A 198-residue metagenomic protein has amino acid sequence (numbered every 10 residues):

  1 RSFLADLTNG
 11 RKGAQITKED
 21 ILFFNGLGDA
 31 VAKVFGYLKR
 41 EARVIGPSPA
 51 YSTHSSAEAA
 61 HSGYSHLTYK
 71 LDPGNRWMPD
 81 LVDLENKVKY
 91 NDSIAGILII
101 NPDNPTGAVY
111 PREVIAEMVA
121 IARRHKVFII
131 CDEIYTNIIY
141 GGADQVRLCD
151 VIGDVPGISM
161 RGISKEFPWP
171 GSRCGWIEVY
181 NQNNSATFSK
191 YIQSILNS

Functional and structural regions predicted by a protein language model:
R1, K87, R124, Q182-S185: Short, structured coil/loop segments at alpha-helix boundaries
R1-A120, T136-V151, I158: Conserved core of the PLP fold type I
R124-H125, V155: Helix C-cap/helix->beta junction micro-motif
I129-I130: Residue-level marker for buried hydrophobic side chains located in beta-strands that build the well-ordered beta-sheet
E133: Walker B catalytic acidic pair
D150-S198: Conserved core segment of the aminotransferase class I/II
